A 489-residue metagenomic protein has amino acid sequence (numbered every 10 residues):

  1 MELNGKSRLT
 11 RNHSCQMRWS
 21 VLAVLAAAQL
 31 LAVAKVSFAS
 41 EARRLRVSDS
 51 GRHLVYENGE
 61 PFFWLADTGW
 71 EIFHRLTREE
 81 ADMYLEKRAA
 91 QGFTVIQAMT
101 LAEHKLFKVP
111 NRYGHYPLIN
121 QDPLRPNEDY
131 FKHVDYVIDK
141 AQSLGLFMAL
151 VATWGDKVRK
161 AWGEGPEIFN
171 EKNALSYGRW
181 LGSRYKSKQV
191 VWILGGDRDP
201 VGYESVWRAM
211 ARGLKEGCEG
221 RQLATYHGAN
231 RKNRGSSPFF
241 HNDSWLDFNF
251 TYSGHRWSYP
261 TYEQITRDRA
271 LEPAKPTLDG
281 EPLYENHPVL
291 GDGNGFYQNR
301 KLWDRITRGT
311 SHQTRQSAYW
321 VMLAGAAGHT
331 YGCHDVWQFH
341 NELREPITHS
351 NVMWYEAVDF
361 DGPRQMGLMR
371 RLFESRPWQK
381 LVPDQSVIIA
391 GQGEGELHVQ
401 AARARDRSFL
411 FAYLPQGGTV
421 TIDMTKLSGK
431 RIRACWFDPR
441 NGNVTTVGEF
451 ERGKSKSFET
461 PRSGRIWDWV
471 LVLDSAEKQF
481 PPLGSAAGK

Functional and structural regions predicted by a protein language model:
M1-M17: N-terminal secretory signal peptides that target proteins for export/translocation
S20-A32: Bacterial N-terminal signal peptides
A32-A34, A39: Boundary at the C-terminal end of the N-terminal hydrophobic targeting segment
S40, E60, E285-H287, W303 (+2 more regions): Aromatic- and carboxylate-lined catalytic core of secreted/periplasmic carbohydrate-active enzymes
A42, R46-P260: Active-site mouth of glycoside hydrolases
A66-E71, L427-S428, E451-G453: A short, sequence-level motif marking secondary-structure junctions
V190, G196-Q338, L343, I347-M353: Extracellular glycoside hydrolase catalytic/binding regions
